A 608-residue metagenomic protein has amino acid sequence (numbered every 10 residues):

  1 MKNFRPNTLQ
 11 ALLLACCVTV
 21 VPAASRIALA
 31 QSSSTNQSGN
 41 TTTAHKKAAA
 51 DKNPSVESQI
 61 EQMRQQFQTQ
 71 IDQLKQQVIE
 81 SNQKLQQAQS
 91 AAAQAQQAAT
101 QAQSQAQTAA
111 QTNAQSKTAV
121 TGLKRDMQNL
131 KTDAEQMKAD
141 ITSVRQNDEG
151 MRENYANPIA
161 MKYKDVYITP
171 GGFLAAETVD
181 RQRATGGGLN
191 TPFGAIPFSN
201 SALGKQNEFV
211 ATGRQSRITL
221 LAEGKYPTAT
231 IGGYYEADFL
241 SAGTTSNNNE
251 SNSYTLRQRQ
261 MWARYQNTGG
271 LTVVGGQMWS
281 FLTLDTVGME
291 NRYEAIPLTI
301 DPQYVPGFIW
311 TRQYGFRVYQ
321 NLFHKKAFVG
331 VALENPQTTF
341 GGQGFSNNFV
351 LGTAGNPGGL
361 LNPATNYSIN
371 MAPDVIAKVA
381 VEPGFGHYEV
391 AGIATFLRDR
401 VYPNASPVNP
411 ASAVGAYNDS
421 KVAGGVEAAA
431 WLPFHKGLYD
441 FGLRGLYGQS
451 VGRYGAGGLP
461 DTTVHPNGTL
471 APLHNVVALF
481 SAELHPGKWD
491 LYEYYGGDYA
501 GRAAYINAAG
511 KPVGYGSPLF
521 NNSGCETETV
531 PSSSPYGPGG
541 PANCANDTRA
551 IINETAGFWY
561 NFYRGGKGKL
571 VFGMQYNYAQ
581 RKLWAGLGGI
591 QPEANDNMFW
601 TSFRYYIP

Functional and structural regions predicted by a protein language model:
K2-L13, A23-A24: Bacterial N-terminal signal peptides that target proteins for export
C17-A28: C-terminal segment of classical bacterial N-terminal signal peptides
I27-G187: N-terminal periplasmic/intermembrane-space "pro-region" immediately following the signal or transit peptide
A156-T191, F198-N347, I369-H387, L432-G437 (+2 more regions): Outer membrane beta-barrel
Y163, F209-Q215, S251-Q258, G307-T311 (+5 more regions): Transmembrane beta-barrel outer-membrane domains
A184-G188, T245-Y254, T286-Y293, G341-T365 (+8 more regions): Outer-membrane beta-barrel translocator domains and adjoining extracellular loop/strand segments of Gram-negative
P383-E554: Detector for outer-membrane/organellar transmembrane beta-barrel domains, recognizing the amphipathic beta-strand
A594-P608: Outer-membrane beta-barrel "beta-signal"
